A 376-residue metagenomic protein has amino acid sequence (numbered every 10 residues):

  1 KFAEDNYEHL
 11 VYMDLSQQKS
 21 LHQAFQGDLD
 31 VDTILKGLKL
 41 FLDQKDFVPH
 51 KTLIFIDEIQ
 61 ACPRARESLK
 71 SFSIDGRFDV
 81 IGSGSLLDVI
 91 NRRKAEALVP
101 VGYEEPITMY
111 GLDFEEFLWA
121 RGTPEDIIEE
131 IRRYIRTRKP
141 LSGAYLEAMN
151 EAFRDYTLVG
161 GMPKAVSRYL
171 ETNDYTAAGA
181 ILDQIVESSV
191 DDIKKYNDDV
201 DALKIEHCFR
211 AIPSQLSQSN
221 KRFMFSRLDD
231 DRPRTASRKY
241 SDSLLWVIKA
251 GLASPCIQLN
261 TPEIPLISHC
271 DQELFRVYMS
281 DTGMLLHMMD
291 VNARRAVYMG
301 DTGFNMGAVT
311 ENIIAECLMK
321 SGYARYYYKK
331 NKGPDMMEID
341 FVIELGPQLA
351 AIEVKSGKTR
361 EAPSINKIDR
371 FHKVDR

Functional and structural regions predicted by a protein language model:
K1-E8, D242-R376: A cross-kingdom feature that marks ATP-driven nucleic-acid transaction machinery
E4-H22: Conserved catalytic segments around the Walker B and adjacent sensor/switch elements of P-loop NTPase domains
Q17-T52: Short glycine-rich substrate-engagement loop in P-loop NTPases that contacts/grips substrate
Q23-Q26, I59-L69, S73, R92-K94: Conserved ATPase-coupling elements of RecA-like P-loop NTPase cores
D46-A65: Conserved P-loop NTPase "ATPase switch" module shared by AAA+ and STAND
F55, D79-S85, T108, F117: Structural recognition of the conserved hydrophobic beta-strand(s) that form the central parallel beta-sheet of P-loop
I74-E96: Sensor-1/coupling segment of RecA-like P-loop NTPase cores
N91-S217: Interdomain motor-coupling "hinge/lid" segment immediately C-terminal to the ATP-binding subdomain of NTP-driven enzymes
